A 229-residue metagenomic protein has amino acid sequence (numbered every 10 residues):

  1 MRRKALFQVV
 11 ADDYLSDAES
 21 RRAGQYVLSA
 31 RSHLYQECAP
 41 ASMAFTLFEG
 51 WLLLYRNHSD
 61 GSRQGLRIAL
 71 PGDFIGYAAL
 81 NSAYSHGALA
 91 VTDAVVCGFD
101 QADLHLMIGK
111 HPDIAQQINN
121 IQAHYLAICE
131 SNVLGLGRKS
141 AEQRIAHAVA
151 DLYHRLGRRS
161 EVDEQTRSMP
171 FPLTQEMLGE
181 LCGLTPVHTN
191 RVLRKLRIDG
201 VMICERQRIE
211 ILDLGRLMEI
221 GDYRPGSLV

Functional and structural regions predicted by a protein language model:
M1-A30, A41, D73-I75, A79-L80: Cyclic nucleotide-binding regulatory module and flanking cytosolic helices
D17-A18, L34-C38, V162-D163: Short loop/turn motifs at secondary-structure junctions and domain boundaries
R21, R67-S131: Cyclic-nucleotide recognition modules
Q25, I68, G98, P172 (+1 more regions): Short aromatic/basic micro-patch
S32-D93: Cyclic nucleotide-binding regulatory domains
Y55, Y77-A78, M107, A148 (+1 more regions): Residues that scaffold the ATP/ADP-binding catalytic core of kinase and kinase-like folds
Q116-G183: Polybasic "coupling" helices that flank or enter modular domains
H154-V229: Phosphate-/nucleic-acid-contacting segments
